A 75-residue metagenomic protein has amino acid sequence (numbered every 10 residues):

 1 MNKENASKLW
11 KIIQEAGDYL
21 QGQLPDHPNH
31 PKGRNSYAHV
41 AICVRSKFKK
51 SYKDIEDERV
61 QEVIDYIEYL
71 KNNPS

Functional and structural regions predicted by a protein language model:
M1-S75: Positively charged, phosphate-engaging catalytic surfaces used for nucleic-acid and nucleotide handling
